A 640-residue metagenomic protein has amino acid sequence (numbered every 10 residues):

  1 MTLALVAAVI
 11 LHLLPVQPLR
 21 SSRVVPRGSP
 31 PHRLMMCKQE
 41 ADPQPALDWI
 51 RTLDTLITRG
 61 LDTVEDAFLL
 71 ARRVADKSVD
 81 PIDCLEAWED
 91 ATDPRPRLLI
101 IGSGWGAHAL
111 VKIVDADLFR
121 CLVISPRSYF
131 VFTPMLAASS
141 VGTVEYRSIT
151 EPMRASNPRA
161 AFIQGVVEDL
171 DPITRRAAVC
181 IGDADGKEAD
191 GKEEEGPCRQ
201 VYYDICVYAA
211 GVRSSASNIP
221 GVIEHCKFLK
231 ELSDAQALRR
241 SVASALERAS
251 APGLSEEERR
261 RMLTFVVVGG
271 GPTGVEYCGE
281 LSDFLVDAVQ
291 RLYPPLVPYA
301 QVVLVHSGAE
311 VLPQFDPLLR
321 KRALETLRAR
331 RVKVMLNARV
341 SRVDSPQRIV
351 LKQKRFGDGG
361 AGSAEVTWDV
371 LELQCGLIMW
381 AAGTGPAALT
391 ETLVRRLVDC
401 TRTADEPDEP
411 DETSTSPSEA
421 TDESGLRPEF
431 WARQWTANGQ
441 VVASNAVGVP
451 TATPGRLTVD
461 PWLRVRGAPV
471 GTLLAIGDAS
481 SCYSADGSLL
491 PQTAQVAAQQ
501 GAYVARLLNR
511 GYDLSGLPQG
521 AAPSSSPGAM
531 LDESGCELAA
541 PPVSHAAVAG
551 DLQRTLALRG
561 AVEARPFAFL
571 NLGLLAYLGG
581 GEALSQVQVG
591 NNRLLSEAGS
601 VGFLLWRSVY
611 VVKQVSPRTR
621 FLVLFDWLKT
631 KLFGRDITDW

Functional and structural regions predicted by a protein language model:
M1-V25: N-terminal chloroplast transit peptides
P31-L99, S103-L110, A116-F119, R147-T150 (+4 more regions): N-terminal plastid-targeting presequences
P43-L85, R95, A505-W640: C-terminal, flexible cofactor-proximal segment of oxidoreductases
Q44-I50, D54, T58-A67, A71-R72 (+4 more regions): Beta1-alpha1 glycine-rich phosphate/pyrophosphate-binding loop at the start of Rossmann-like nucleotide-binding domains
A46-V74, D83-D90, R95, A160-T264 (+3 more regions): FAD-binding core/adjacent interface of flavoenzyme oxidoreductases
R159-D171, R328-V343: A conserved beta-strand/loop element that lines the FAD pocket in flavoprotein oxidoreductases
E224-L254, L373-R506, P527, D532 (+1 more regions): FAD-site-proximal beta/loop scaffold in flavoenzymes
R259-M335, P491-R510, L514-P523, G528-A529 (+2 more regions): Rossmann-like dinucleotide-binding core of oxidoreductases
